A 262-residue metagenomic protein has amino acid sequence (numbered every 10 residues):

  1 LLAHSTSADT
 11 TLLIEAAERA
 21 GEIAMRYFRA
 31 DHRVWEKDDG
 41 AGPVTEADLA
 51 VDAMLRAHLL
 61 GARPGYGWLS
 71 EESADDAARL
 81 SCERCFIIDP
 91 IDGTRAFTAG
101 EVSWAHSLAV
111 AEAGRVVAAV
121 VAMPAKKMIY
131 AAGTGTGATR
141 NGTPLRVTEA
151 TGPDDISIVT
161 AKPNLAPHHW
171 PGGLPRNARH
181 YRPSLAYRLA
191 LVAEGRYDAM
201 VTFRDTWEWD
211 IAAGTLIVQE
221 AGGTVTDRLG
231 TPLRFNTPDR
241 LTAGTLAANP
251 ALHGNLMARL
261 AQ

Functional and structural regions predicted by a protein language model:
L1-I91: N-terminal subdomain of lithium-sensitive/metallo-dependent phosphomonoesterases centered on the IMPase/IPPase/PAP
A24, D48, L59, T94 (+6 more regions): Residue-level signal for inorganic ion chemistry
S70-E72, G142, L229: Short loop/edge segments at beta-strand edges and connector loops that shape dinucleotide/nucleotide cofactor-binding
R79-T139: DPxDG-like acidic metal-binding loop motif
R140-N141, R146-V147: A structural micro-motif at secondary-structure boundaries
T148-Q262: An extended, acidic
